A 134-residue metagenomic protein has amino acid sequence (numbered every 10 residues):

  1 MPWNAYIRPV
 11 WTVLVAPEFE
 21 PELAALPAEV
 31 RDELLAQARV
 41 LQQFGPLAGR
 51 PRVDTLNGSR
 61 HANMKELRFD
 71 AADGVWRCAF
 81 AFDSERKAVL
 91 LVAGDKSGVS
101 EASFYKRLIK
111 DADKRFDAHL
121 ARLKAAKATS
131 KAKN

Functional and structural regions predicted by a protein language model:
M1-V75, S84-A88, D95-N134: Basic, Lys/Arg-enriched alpha-helical interface segments
